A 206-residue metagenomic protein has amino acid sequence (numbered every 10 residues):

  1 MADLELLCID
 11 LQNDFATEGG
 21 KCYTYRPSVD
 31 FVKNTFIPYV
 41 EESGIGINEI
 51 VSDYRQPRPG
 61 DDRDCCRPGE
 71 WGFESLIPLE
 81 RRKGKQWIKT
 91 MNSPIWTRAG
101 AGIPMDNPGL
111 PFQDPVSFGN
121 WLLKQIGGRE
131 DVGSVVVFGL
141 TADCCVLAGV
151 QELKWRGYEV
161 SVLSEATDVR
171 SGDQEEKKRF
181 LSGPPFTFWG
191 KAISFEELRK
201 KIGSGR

Functional and structural regions predicted by a protein language model:
A2-E5, Q12-D14, F31-N34, P38-S43 (+1 more regions): Active-site-adjacent betaalpha module
C8-D10, E49: A broad, low-specificity signal for short, low-complexity segments enriched in glycine/proline and polar/charged
N13, T17, Q56: Active-site micro-motifs of SAM-dependent methyltransferase domains
A16-P27: Acidic/histidine-rich helix-loop elements that form or flank divalent-metal/phosphate-binding sites at the catalytic
I37-Q56: Von Willebrand factor
Y54-P57, N92-P94: A short acidic, glycine/proline-enriched capping/turn motif at secondary-structure boundaries, especially helix N-cap
R58-R63: Metal-dependent catalytic neighborhoods of phosphoester/phosphodiester hydrolases
